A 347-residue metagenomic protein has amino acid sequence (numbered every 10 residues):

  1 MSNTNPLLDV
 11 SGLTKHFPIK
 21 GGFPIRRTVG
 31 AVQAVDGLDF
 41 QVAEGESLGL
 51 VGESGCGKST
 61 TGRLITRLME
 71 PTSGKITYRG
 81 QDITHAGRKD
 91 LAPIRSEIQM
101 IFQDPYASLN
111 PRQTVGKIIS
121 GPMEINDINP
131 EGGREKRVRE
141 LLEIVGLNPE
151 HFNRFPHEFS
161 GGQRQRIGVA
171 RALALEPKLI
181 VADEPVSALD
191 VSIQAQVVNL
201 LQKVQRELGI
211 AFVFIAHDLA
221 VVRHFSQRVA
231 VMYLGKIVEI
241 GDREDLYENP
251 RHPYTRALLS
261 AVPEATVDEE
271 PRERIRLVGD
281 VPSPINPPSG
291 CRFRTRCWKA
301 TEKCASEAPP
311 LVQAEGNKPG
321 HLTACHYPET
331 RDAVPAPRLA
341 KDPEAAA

Functional and structural regions predicted by a protein language model:
M1-N249, S260, E329-A347: ABC transporter nucleotide-binding domains
T4-P6, I19-R26, A31, D242-A347: Short catalytic/signature loops enriched in Gly
